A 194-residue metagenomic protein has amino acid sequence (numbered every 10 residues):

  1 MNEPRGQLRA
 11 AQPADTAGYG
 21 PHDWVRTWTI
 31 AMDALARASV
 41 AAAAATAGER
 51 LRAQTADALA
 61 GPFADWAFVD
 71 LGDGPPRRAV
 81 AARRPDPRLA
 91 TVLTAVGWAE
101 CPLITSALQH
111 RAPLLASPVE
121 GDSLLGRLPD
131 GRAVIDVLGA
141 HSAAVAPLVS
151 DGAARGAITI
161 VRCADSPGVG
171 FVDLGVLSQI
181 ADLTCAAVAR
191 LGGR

Functional and structural regions predicted by a protein language model:
M1-T46, A187-R194: Signal-transmission linkers at sensory-effector interfaces
E3-R9, D57, F68-A99: GAF sensory/regulatory domain recognition with acknowledged cross-activation on helical regulatory dimers
A34-A42, T46-F63, V69-D73, E100-L103 (+1 more regions): Amphipathic alpha-helical coiled-coil segments that mediate homodimerization and allosteric signal transmission
R77, P87-R127, D136: Regulatory sensory and allosteric helical modules in signal-transduction proteins and certain transcription factors
D122, A157-G168, V172: Short beta-strand-to-loop transition segments that serve as allosteric relay/switch motifs in sensory/regulatory domains
H141-V149: A short, aliphatic-rich beta-strand micro-motif
L174, S178-C185: Allosteric cytosolic regulatory segments
